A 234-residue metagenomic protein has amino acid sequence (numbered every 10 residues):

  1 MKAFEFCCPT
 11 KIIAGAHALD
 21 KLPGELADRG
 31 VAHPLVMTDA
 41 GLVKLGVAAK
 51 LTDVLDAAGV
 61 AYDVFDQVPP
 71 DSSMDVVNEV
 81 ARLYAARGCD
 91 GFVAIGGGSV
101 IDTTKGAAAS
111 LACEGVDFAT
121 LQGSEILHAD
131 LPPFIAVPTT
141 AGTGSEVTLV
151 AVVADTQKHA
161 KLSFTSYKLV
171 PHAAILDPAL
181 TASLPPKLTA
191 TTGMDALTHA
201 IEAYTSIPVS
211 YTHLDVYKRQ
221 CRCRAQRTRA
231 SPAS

Functional and structural regions predicted by a protein language model:
M1-F65: An N-terminal, well-structured beta->alpha segment
L35-V36, G91-V93, I135: Conserved beta-strand elements of the Class I
V43-G115: N-terminal small/polar loop signature for handling phosphorylated ligands or for N-terminal nucleophile
S110-S210: A glycine/threonine-rich phosphate-anchoring loop and its flanking beta-alpha core in nucleotide/phosphate-binding
T212-Q220: Conserved small/polar residues in nucleotide/adenosyl-binding loops
R227-A233: Compositionally biased, low-complexity flexible segments
